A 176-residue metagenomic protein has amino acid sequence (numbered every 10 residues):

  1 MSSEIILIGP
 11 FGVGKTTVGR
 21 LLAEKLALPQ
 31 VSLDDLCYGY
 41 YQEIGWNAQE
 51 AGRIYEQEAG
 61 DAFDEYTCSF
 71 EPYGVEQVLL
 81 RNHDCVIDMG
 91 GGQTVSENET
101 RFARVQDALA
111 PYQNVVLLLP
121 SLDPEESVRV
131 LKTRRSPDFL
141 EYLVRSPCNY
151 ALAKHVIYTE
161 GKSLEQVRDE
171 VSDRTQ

Functional and structural regions predicted by a protein language model:
L7: Hydrophobic anchor at the beta1->P-loop junction of P-loop NTPases
P10: P-loop (Walker A) phosphate-binding loop of NTP-binding proteins
V13: ATP-binding Walker
T16: Walker A/P-loop
K25, D84, N114, P147-Q176: NTP-dependent small-molecule kinase module
L36-T100: ATP-dependent small-molecule kinase phosphotransfer cores that center on conserved nucleotide phosphate-binding segments
D107-Y158: A glycine- and Lys/Arg-enriched "phosphate-lid" helix/loop adjacent to the NTP-binding pocket of small-molecule kinases
